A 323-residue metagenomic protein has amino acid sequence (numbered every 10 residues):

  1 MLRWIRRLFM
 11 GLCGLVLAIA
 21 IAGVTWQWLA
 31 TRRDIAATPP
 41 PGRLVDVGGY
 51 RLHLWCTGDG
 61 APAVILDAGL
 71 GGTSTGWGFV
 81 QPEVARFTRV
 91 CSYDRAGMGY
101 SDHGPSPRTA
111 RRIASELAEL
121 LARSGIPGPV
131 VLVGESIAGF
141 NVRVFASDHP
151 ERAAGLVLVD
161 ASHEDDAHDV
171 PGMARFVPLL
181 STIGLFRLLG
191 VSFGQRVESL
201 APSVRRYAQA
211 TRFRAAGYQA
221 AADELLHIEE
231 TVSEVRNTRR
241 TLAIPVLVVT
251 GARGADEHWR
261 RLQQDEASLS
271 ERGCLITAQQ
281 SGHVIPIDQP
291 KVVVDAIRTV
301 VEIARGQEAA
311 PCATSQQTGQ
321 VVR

Functional and structural regions predicted by a protein language model:
M1-P62, R86-T88, E302-R323: Alpha/beta-hydrolase fold catalytic core
V45-V47, L54, I65, V84 (+8 more regions): Generic structural signal for small/hydrophobic residues in well-ordered secondary structure, especially within
Y50-Y100: Conserved HGGG/HGGXW glycine-rich cap/lid loop of the alpha/beta-hydrolase fold
W55-T57, R95-V133: Active-site loop/oxyanion-hole signature of alpha/beta-hydrolase fold enzymes
P127-V170: Conserved hydrolase catalytic core segment
L158-G194: A catalytic-pocket lid/entrance helix-loop region that shapes and gates access to the active site across common
P202-T277: Conserved serine/cysteine hydrolase catalytic core
E271-R323: Catalytic active-site module of serine/aspartate enzymes centered on a nucleophile-bearing elbow/loop
